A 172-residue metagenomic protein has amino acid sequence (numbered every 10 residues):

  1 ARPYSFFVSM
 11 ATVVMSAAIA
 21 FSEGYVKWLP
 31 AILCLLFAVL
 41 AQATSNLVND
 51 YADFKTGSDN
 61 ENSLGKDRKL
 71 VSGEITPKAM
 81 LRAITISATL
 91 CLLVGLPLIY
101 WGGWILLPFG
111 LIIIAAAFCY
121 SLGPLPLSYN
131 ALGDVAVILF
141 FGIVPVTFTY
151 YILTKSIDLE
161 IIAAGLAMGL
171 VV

Functional and structural regions predicted by a protein language model:
A1-L29, L33, F37, P124-S128: Topogenic membrane-insertion module of multi-pass membrane proteins
S5-V8, T12, P30-C34, I84-S87 (+5 more regions): Small-residue packing motifs within transmembrane alpha-helices
F6, M10-M15, L36-T44, F140-T147 (+1 more regions): Hydrophobic, lipid-facing residues on alpha-helical transmembrane segments of integral membrane proteins
M15, I19, A41-V48, V94-L98 (+1 more regions): Alpha-helical membrane-inserting segments
G24-V48, L107-F118, D158-V172: Membrane-embedded alpha-helical segments that form the functional core of polytopic membrane enzymes, especially those
S45-A88: Aspartate-rich (DDxxD/NDxxD/DxxxD) Mg2+/diphosphate-binding motifs and their adjoining helix-loop segments
L70-S156: Intramembrane alpha-helical segments
